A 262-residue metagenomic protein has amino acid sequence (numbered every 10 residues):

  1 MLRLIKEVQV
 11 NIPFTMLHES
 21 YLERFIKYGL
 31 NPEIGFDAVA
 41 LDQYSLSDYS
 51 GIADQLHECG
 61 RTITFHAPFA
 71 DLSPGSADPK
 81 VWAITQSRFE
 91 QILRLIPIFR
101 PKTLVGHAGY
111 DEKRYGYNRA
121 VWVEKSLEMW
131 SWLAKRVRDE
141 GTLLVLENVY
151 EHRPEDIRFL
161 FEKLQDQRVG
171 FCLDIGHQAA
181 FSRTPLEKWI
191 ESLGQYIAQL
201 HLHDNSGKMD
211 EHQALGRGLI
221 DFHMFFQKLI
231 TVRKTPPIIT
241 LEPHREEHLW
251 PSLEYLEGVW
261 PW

Functional and structural regions predicted by a protein language model:
M1-Q91, W262: N-terminal pre-domain/capping segments
L2-E7, E19-E23, G75, P154-F161 (+2 more regions): Histidine-acidic metal/acid-base catalytic patches
K6-I12, P32-I34, I63-A67, L104-G106 (+4 more regions): Hydrophobic faces of well-ordered beta-strands that scaffold small-molecule active sites in alpha/beta enzyme cores
N11-T15, G35-V39, P68-A70, G109-D111 (+4 more regions): Active-site beta-loop-alpha junctions enriched in small/polar residues
G29, I96, P101, I197 (+1 more regions): A structural motif
L46-G51, V81-F89, R119-W130, S182-S192 (+1 more regions): Charged helix-capping and loop-helix junction motifs
A53-H66, A70, S126-D139, F222-K228: Alpha-helix-loop-beta-strand connector modules within alpha/beta enzyme cores
G75-G170: Active-site acidic/histidine proton-transfer and metal-coordination neighborhood in alpha/beta enzyme cores
